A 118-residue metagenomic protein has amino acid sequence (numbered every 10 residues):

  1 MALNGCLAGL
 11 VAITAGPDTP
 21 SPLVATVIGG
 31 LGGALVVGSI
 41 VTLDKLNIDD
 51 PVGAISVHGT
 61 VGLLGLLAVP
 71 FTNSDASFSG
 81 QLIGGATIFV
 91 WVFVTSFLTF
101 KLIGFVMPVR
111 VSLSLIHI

Functional and structural regions predicted by a protein language model:
M1-C6, V52-S56: Cytoplasmic-side transmembrane-helix entry/capping segments in multi-pass membrane proteins
G5, H58, L82, V106: Hydrophobic, well-ordered secondary-structure elements that form the walls of internal hydrophobic environments
C6-I13, P17, G29-T42, G62-L66 (+3 more regions): Transmembrane alpha-helical segments of multi-pass membrane transport proteins and ion-pumping complexes
T14-V24, D75: Helix-coil boundary and interhelical linker segments in multi-pass alpha-helical membrane proteins
P20-V27, T42-G53: A cytosolic-side transmembrane-helix exit/cap motif
D75-F93: Structural signal for the N-terminal portions of transmembrane helices and their immediately preceding loop/interface
G104-S112: Perimembrane helix-loop junctions in membrane proteins
I116-I118: Conserved small/polar residues in nucleotide/adenosyl-binding loops
